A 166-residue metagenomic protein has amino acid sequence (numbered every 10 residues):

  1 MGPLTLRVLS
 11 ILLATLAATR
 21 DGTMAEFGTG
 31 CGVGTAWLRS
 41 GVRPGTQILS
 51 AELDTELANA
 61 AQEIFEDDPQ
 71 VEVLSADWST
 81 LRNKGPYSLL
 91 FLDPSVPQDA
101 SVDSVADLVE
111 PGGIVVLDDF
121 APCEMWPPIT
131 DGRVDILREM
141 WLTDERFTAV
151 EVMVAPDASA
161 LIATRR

Functional and structural regions predicted by a protein language model:
M1-T80: SAM cofactor-binding core of SAM-dependent methyltransferases, primarily the Rossmann-like beta-alpha-beta module
T19, R43, E66-D68, K84 (+2 more regions): Short, well-ordered coil/turn elements that cap or connect secondary structure elements
D21, S88, G113-I114: The start of beta-strands in P-loop NTPase/AAA+ ATPase cores
M24, S50, F91, V116-L117: Generic enzyme active-site microenvironment
V42-P44, E66-P69, L90-F91, D131-I136: Short, hinge-like loop/turn segments at secondary-structure boundaries
R82-L90: A short acidic, Gly/Pro-enriched loop at the edge of an enzyme's catalytic core that lines a small-molecule cofactor
D93-V96: Switch II (G3) loop of P-loop NTPases
Q98-R166: C-terminal substrate-binding/active-site "lid" region of AdoMet-derived donor-dependent transferases
